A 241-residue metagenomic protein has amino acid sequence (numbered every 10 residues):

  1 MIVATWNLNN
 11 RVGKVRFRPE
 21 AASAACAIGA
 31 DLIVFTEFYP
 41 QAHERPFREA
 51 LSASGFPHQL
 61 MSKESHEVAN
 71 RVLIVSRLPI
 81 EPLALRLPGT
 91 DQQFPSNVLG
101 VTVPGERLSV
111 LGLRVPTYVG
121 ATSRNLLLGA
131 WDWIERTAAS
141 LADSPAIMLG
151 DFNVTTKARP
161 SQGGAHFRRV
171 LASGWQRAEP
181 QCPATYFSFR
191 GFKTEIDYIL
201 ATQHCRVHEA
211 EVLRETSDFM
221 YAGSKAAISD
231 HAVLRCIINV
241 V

Functional and structural regions predicted by a protein language model:
I2-L8, A21-E44, V110, W133-P160 (+2 more regions): Active-site beta-strand/loop signature of hydrolases that rely on acidic residues for catalysis
T5-F17, V119-L126: Acidic/histidine-rich helix-loop elements that form or flank divalent-metal/phosphate-binding sites at the catalytic
V12-G13, Q41-E44, E67-R71, Y118-A121 (+3 more regions): Short catalytic/ligand-binding loop motif for oxyanion handling, primarily in non-cytosolic enzymes, centered on
V15-P19, E44-R45, P95, K193: Structural motif corresponding to alpha-helix initiation and N-cap regions
R18-A21, F47-A50, N125, S161-A165: Short, glycine/charged-enriched secondary-structure capping and boundary segments
L32, E37-Y118, E211-R214: Structured beta-strand-rich core segments of catalytic domains in phosphoester-bond hydrolases
L85-R86, D143, V154-V241: Metal-dependent phosphoester-hydrolase catalytic domains
P116-A130, T156-R168: Active-site-proximal segments of metal-dependent phosphoesterases and phosphodiesterases across multiple
